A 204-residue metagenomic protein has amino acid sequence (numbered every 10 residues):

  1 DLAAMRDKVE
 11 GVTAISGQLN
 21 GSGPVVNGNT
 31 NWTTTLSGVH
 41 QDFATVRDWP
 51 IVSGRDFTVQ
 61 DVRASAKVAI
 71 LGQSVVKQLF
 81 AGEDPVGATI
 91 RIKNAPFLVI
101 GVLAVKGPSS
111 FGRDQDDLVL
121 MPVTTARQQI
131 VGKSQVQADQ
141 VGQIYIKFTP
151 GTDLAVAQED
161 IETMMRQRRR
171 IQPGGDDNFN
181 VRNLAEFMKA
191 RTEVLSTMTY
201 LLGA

Functional and structural regions predicted by a protein language model:
D1-A4, V75, Q140, D177 (+2 more regions): Hydrophobic alpha-helical segments typical of transmembrane helices and their membrane-interface/capping positions
D1-S22, Q140: Membrane-proximal extracellular/periplasmic loop immediately following the first transmembrane helix
N20, V102, R182-E186: Short loop/turn motifs enriched for small/polar and acidic residues
G23-V25, T30, S37, Q41-F57 (+2 more regions): Mid-to-C-terminal secondary-structure elements that act as membrane-proximal/extracytoplasmic interface segments
Y145, I161, Q172-G203: Peri-transmembrane interface segments
